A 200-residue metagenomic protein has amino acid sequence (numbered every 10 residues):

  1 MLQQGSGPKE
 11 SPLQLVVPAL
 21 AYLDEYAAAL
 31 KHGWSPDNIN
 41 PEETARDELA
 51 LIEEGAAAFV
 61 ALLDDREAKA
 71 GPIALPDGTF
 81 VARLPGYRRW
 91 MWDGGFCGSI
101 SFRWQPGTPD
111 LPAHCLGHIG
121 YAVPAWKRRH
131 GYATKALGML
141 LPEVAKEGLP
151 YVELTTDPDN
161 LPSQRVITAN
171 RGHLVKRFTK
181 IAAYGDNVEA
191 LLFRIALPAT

Functional and structural regions predicted by a protein language model:
M1-H118, A125, K180, Y184-T200: GNAT-family acyltransferases
L23, H130, L161: Loop/helix-junction capping segments adjacent to catalytic residues or to phosphate/diphosphate-binding pockets
G120-V123, R129-K146, R165-A169: Conserved acetyl-CoA-binding loop-helix of GNAT-fold acetyltransferases
V144-T155: Conserved GNAT acetyl-CoA-binding A-motif
A145, P162, G185-D186: Short secondary-structure boundary/hinge segments and terminal tails
L154-Q164: Conserved beta-strand-loop-alpha-helix junction that forms the acyl-donor binding cleft
T168-F178: Conserved acetyl-CoA-binding loop of GNAT-fold acetyltransferases
